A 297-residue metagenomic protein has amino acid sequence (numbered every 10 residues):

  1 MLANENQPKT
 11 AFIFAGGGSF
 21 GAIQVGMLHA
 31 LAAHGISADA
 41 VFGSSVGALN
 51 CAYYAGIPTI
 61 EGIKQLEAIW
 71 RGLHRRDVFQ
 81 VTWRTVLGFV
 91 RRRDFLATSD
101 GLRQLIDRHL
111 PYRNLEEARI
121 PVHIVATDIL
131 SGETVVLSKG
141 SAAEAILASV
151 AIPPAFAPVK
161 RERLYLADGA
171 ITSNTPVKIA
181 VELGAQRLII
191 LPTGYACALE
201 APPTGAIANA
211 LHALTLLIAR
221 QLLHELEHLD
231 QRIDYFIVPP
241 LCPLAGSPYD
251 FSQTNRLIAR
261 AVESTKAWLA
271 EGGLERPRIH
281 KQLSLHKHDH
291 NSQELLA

Functional and structural regions predicted by a protein language model:
M1-A32, I36-D39, N50-A55, E67 (+2 more regions): Catalytic domains of lipid- and phosphate-ester/thioester hydrolases
Q7-L102, I106, S138-A148, P192 (+1 more regions): Patatin-like phospholipase
G26-H29, G56-P58, L137-G140, A180-E182 (+2 more regions): Short, glycine/charged-enriched secondary-structure capping and boundary segments
I36-A38, G132, G205: Catalytic cores of transferase enzymes with a strong primary signal for eukaryotic protein kinases
C51-Y54, T127, E200-T204: Short secondary-structure transition/capping segments
G62, C197-L222, L229-F236: Short acidic, glycine/proline-enriched helix-loop-strand junctions
D77, R84, P202-N209, R278: Coil-to-alpha-helix initiation sites in intrinsically disordered, low-complexity, charged segments
V81-A198, H228-V238, C242-I279: Active-site-adjacent alpha/beta core region of enzyme catalytic domains
